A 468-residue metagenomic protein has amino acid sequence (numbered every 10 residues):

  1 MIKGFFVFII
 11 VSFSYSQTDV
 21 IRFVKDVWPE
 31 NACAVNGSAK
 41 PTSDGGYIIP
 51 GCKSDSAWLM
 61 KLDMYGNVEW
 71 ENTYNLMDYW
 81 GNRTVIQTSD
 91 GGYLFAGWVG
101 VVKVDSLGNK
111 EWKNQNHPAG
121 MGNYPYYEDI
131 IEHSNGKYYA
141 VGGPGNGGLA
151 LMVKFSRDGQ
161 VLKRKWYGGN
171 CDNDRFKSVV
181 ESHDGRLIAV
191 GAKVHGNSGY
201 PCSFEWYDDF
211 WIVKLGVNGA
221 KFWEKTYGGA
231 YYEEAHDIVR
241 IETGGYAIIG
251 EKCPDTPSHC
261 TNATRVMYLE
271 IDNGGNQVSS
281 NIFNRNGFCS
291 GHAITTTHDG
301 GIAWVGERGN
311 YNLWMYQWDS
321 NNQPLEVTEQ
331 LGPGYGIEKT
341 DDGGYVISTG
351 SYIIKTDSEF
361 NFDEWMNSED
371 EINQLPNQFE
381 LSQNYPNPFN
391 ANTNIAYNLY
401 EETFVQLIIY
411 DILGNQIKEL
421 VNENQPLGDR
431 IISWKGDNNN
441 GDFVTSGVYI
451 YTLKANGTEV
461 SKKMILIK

Functional and structural regions predicted by a protein language model:
M1-G4, K468: Positively charged n-region of N-terminal signal peptides that target proteins for export
K3-F13: Sec-dependent N-terminal signal peptides
Q17-S368: A sequence-level/structural motif corresponding to short, flexible coil/turn segments enriched in small polar residues
T42, G145, I241, T297 (+7 more regions): Surface-exposed coil/turn segments at beta-strand junctions on protein surfaces, enriched
E71, R164, E224, S280 (+4 more regions): Well-ordered beta-strand positions in beta-sheet-rich domains
G145, N367-Y385, F389-Y410, E419-E423 (+2 more regions): Glycine-centered coil/turn sites that cap beta-strands in beta-rich domains
N415: Conserved Rossmann-like nucleotide-cofactor binding loop
L427, D442, S446-K468: C-terminal tail/sorting-segment detector
